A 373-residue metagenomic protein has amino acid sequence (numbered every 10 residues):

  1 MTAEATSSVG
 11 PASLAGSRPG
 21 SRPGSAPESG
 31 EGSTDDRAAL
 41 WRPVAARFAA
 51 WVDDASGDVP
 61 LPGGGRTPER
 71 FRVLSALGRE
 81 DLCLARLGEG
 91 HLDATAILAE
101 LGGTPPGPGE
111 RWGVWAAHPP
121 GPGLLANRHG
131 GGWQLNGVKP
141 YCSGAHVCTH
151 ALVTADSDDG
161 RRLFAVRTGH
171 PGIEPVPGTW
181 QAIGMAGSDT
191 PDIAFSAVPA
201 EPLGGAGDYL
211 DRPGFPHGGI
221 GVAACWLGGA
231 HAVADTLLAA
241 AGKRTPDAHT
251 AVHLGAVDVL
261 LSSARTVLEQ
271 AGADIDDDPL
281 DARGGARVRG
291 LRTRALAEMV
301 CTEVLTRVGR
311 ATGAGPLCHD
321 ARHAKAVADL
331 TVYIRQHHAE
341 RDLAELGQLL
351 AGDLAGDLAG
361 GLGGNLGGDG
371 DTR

Functional and structural regions predicted by a protein language model:
A3-A38, G107, H129-G130, D277-A282 (+1 more regions): Intrinsically disordered, low-complexity terminal tails and inter-domain linkers enriched for S/T/G/P/D/E
V9, S13, A38, R42 (+2 more regions): C-terminal helix-coil-helix/basic helical segment that borders enzyme active sites and/or dimer interfaces and provides
S13-A15, D36, L40-C148: Glycine-rich flavin
N136-G137, T149, P171-I183, L210: Active-site glycine-rich loop that binds ribose-phosphate moieties when present
C142-P175: A short core secondary-structure module
Q181-S262: Glycine-rich beta->alpha junctions and the first turn(s) of the following alpha-helix
G228, G255-S262, L291, A295-T302 (+1 more regions): Generic structural signal for well-ordered, non-transmembrane alpha-helical segments in soluble/cytosolic regions
G315-R373: Glycine-rich phosphate/cofactor-binding loops in nucleotide/flavin-utilizing enzymes
